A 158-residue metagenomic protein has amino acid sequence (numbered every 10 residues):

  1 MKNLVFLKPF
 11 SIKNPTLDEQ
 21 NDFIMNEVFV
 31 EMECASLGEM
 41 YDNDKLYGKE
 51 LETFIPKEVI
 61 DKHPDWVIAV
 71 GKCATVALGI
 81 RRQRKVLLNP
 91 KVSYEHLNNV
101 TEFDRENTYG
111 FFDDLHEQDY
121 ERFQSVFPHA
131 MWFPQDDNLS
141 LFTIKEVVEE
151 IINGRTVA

Functional and structural regions predicted by a protein language model:
M1-C34, M40: Short, surface-exposed "cap/lid" segments of acyl-processing enzymes
F6, L37, Y47, P56 (+3 more regions): Catalytic phosphate/metal-binding cores of nucleic-acid and nucleotide-processing enzymes, i.e., regions that mediate
Y41-D61: Alpha/beta-hydrolase active-site loop
D65-I68, R84-V86: Residue in the alpha/beta-hydrolase core beta-strand immediately N-terminal to the catalytic nucleophile
V67-L78: Gly/Ala-rich beta-loop-alpha elbow adjacent to hydrolase catalytic centers
R82-E95: A conserved short beta-strand
V92-T143: The feature captures the conserved acid-bearing segment of alpha/beta-hydrolase catalytic domains
L139-A158: Catalytic active-site module of serine/aspartate enzymes centered on a nucleophile-bearing elbow/loop
